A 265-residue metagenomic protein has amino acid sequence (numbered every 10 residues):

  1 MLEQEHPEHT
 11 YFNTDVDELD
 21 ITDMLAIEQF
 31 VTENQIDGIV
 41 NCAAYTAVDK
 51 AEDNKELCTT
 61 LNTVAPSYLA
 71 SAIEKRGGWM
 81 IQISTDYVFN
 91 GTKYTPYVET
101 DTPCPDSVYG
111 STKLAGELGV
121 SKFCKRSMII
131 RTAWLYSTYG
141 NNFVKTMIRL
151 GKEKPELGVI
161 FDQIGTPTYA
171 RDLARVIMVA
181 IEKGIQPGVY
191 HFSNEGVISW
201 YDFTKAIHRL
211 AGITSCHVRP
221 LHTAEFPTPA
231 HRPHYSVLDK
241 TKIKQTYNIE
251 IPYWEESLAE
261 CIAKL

Functional and structural regions predicted by a protein language model:
M1-G38: N-terminal Rossmann/SDR dinucleotide-binding element
T14, I39-A43, M80-T85, N90 (+1 more regions): SDR active-site strand-loop-helix element
M24-L61, A72: NAD(P)H-binding glycine-rich loop region in Rossmannoid oxidoreductase-like domains and their noncatalytic homologs
D49-E56, G91-T95, G140-N141: Conserved catalytic-core motifs of eukaryotic protein kinase domains, centered on the activation segment
T60, A65-Y68, K75, V88-I130 (+1 more regions): Catalytic helix-loop patch of NAD(P)-dependent Rossmann-fold dehydrogenases
L118-G165, R171-D172, M178-V179: NAD(P)-dependent short-chain dehydrogenase/reductase
V176, K183-P229: Mid/C-terminal beta-alpha module of Rossmann-like enzyme folds, strongest in SDR-family dehydrogenases/epimerases
S199-K205, H222-K264: Conserved C-terminal active-site "lid" loop/helix of NAD(P)H-dependent oxidoreductases that clamps the redox cofactor
